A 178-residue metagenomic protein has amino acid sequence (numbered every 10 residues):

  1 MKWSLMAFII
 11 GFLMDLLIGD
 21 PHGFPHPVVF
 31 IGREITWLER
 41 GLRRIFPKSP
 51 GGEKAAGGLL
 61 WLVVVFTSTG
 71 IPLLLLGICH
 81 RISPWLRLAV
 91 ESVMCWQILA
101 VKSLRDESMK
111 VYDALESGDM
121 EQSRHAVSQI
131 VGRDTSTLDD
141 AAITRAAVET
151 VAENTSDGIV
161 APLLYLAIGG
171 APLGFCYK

Functional and structural regions predicted by a protein language model:
M1-F175: Hydrophobic alpha-helical transmembrane segments
